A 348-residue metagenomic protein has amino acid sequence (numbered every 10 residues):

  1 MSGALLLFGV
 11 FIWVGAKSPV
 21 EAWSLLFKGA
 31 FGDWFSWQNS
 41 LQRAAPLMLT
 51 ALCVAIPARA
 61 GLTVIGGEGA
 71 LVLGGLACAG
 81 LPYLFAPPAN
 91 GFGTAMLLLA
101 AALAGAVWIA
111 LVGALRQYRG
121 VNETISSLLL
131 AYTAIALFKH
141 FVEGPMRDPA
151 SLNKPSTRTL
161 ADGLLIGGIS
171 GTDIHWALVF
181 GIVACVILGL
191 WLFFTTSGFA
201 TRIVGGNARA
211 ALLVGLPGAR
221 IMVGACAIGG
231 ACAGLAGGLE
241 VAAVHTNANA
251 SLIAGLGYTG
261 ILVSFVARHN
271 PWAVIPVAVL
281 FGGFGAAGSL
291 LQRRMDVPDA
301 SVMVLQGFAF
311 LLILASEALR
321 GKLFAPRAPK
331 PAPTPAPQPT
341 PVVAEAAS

Functional and structural regions predicted by a protein language model:
M1-G3, G9, G206, L213-R220 (+1 more regions): Cytosolic-side transmembrane-helix boundaries in multi-pass membrane proteins
M1-W13, T50-V54, G75-L81, A102-V107 (+6 more regions): Hydrophobic core segments of alpha-helical transmembrane domains in multi-pass membrane transport and ion-translocation
G3-E21, L25-A30, G61, F141-V142 (+1 more regions): Structural signal for alpha-helical transmembrane segments and their membrane-water exit/capping regions in multi-pass
F8-G15, L25, A30-F85, L98 (+4 more regions): Single transmembrane alpha-helix segments in multi-pass membrane proteins
A58-G67, P88-N153, T159-L160, F194-T196 (+2 more regions): Short loop segments and helix-boundary regions at transmembrane helix junctions of multi-pass inner-membrane proteins
P87, V107, S170-N247, P271-W272 (+2 more regions): Helix-loop-helix "hairpin" substructures at the membrane interface of multi-pass membrane proteins
E123-F194, N247, Q338, V343-A347: Transmembrane helix-bundle core of multi-pass membrane transporters and related energy-transducing complexes
A227, A233, G237-G307: Transmembrane alpha-helical segments in multi-pass inner-membrane proteins
